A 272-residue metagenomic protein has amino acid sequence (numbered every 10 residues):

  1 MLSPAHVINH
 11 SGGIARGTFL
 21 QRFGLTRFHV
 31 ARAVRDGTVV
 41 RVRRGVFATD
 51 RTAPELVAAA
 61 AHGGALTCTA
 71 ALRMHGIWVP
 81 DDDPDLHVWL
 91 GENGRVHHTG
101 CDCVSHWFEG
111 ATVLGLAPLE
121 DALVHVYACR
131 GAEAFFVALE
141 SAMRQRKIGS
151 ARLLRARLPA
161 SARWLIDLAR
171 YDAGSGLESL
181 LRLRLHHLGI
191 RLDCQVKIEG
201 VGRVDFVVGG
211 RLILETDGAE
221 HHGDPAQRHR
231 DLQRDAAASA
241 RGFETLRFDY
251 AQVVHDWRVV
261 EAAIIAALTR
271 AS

Functional and structural regions predicted by a protein language model:
M1-A160, L165, T269-S272: Short gly/ser-rich loop at a beta-strand->alpha-helix junction or flexible surface loop bordering the NTP-binding
M143-S272: Surface segments flanking catalytic/ligand-binding clefts of nucleic-acid enzymes
